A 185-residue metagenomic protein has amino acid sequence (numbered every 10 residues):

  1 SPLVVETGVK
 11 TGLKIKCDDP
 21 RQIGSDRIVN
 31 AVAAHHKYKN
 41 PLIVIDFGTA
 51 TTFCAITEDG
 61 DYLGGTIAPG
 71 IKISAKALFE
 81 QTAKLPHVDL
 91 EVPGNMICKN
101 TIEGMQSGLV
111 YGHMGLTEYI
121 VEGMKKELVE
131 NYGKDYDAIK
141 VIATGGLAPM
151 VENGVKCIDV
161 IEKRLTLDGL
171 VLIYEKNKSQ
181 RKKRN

Functional and structural regions predicted by a protein language model:
S1-I43, D59-N185: Nucleotide/phosphate-binding catalytic cleft detector across ATP-hydrolyzing and phosphate-transferring enzymes
V44, T51-I56: Short beta-strand scaffold segments in enzyme catalytic cores
T49-T51, P149: Gly/Ser/Thr-rich loops at beta-strand to alpha-helix junctions that form or flank small-molecule/cofactor-binding
